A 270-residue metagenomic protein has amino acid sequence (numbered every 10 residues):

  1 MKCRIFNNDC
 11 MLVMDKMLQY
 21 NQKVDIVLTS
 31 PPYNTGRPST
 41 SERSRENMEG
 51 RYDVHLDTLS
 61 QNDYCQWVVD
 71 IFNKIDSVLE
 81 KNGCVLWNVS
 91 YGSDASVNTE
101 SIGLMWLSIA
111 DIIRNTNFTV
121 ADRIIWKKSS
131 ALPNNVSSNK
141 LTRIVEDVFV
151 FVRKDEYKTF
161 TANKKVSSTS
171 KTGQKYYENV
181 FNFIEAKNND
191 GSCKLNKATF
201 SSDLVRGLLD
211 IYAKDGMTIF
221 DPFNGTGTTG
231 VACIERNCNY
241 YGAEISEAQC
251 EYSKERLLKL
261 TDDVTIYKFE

Functional and structural regions predicted by a protein language model:
M1-Y252: Core catalytic lobe of class I
A162-V166, V264-E270: Short, flexible loop/turn segments with low-complexity composition
K254-K268: Short, conserved SAM-binding/catalytic segment of Class I S-adenosyl-L-methionine-dependent methyltransferases
